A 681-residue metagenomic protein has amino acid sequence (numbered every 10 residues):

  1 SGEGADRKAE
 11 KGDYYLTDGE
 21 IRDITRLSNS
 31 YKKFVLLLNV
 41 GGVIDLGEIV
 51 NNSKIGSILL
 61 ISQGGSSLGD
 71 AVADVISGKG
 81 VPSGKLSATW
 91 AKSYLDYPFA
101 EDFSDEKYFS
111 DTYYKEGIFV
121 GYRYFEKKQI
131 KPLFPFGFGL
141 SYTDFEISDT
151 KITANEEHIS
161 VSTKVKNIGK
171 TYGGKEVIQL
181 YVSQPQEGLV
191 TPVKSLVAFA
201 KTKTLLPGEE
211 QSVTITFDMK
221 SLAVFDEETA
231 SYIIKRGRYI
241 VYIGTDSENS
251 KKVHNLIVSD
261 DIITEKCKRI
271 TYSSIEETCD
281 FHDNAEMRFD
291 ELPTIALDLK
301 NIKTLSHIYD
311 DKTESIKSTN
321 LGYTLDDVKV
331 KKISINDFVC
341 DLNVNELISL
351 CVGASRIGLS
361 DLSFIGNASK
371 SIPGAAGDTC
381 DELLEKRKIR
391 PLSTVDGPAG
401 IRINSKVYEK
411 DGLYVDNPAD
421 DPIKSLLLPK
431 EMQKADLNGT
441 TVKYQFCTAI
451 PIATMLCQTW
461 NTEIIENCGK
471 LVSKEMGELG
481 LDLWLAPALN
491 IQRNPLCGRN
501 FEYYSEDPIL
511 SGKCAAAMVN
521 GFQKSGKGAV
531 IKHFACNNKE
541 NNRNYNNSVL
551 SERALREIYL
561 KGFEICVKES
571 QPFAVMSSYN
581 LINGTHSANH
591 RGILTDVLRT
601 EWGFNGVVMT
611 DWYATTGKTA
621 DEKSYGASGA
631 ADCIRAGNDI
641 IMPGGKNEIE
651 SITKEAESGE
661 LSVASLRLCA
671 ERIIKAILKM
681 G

Functional and structural regions predicted by a protein language model:
S1-V224, I233-N249, K266-G681: Glycoside hydrolase catalytic-domain context in secreted enzymes
A230: Extracellular/periplasmic metallocenter environments
N249-C267: Short beta-strand elements
